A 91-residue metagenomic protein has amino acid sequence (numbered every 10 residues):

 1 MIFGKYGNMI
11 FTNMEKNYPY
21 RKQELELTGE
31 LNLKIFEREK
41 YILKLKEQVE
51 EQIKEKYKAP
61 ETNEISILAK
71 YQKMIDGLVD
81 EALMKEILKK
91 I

Functional and structural regions predicted by a protein language model:
I2-I91: Extended, charged helical/alpha-beta scaffold domains that provide interaction surfaces
